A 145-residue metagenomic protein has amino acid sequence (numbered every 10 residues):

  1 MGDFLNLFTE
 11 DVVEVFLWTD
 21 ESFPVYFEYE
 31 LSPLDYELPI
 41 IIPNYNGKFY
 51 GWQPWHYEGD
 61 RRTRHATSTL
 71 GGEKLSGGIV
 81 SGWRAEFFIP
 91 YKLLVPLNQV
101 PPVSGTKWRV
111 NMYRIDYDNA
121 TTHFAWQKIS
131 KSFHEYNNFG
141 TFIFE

Functional and structural regions predicted by a protein language model:
M1-E145: Structural preference for beta-rich elements and adjacent junctions enriched in aromatics
